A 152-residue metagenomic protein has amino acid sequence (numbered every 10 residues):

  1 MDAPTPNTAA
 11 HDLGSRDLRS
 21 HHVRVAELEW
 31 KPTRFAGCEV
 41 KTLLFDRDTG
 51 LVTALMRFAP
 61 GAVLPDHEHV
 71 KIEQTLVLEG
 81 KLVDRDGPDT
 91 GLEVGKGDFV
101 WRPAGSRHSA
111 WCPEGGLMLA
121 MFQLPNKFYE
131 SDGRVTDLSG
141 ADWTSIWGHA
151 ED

Functional and structural regions predicted by a protein language model:
M1-G50, R134-D152: A short, N-terminal "cap"/entry segment at the start of jelly-roll beta-barrel domains of the cupin/DSBH fold
K41-L44, T49-H69, E93-V94, P103-G105: Conserved short histidine dyad/triad with adjacent acidic residue
L51, E73, G115: Conserved catalytic motifs of the protein kinase core domain
M56-F58, L78-L82, F99, A110 (+1 more regions): Short, well-ordered beta-strand segments in beta-rich or mixed alpha/beta enzyme and ligand-binding folds
P60, H69-G87: Glycine- and acidic-residue-biased ligand/ion/polar-headgroup-sensing regions
V63-L64, G80-R85, F99, N126: Short beta-strand segments in beta-sandwich/barrel cores
R85-R107, C112: Short acidic-glycine-tyrosine-enriched beta hairpin
A104-Y129: Ligand-binding loop in jelly-roll beta-barrel domains
